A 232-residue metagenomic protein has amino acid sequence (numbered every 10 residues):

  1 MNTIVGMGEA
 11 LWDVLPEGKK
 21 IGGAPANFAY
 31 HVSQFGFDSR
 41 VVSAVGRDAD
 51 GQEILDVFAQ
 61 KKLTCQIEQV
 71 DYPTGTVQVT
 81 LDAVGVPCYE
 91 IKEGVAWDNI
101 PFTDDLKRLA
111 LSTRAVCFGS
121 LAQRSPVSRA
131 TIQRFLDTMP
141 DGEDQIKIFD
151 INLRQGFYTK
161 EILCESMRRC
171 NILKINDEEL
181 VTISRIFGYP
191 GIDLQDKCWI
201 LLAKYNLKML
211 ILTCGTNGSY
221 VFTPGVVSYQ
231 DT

Functional and structural regions predicted by a protein language model:
M1-L63, V77: Glycine-rich phosphate/adenosyl-contacting loop at the front of the ribokinase-like
N2, G191-T232: Conserved phosphate-binding/catalytic region of the ribokinase-like
V14, Q66, E90, I183 (+1 more regions): Residues that scaffold the ATP/ADP-binding catalytic core of kinase and kinase-like folds
V32, N176, T213: Short, conserved phosphate/pyrophosphate- and ester-handling motifs at nucleotide-, phospho-/glycolipid
D38-S120, D141-Q145: Conserved N-terminal subdomain of the carbohydrate kinase-like
R108-L109, E165-S166, A203: Structural alpha-helical scaffold elements that stabilize or flank donor/cofactor-binding regions in carbohydrate
A115, S120-I200, N217-S219: Conserved beta-alpha-beta core of the PfkB/ribokinase-like small-molecule kinase fold
